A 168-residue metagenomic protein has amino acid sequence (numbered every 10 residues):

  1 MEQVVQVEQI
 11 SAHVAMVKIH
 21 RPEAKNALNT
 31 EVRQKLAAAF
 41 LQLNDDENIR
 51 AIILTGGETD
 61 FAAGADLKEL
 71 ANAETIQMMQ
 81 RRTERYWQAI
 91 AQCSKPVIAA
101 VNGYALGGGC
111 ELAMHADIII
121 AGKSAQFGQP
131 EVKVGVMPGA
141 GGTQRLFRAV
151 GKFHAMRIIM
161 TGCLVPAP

Functional and structural regions predicted by a protein language model:
M1-T55, Q88: Conserved CoA-thioester-binding segment of acyl-CoA-metabolizing enzymes
V4, Q34, G56-A89, A105 (+1 more regions): Glycine- (often His-adjacent) and acidic-residue-rich active-site loop that binds/positions the CoA thioester
V17, L54, D66, L112-M114: Hydrophobic/aromatic residues within transmembrane alpha-helices of multi-pass small-molecule transporters
H20, T55, A73, G122 (+1 more regions): Conserved residues at the C-terminal ends of beta-strands
A27-T30, A63, N72, M160: Phosphate-coordinating loops and pocket residues in cytosolic domains that bind phosphorylated ligands
A91-P168: Crotonase-fold acyl-CoA enzyme core
